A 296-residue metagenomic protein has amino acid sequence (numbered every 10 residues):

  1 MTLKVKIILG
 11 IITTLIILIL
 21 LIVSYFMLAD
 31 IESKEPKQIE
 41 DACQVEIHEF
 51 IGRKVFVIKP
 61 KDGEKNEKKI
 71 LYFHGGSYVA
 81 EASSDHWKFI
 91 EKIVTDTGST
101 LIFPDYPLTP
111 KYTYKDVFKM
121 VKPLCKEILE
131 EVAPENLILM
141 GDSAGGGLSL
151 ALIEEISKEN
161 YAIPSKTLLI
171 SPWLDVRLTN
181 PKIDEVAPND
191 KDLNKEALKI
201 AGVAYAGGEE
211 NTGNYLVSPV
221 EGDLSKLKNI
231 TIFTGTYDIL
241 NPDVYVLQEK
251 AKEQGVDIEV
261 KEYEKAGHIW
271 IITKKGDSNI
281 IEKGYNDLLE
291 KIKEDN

Functional and structural regions predicted by a protein language model:
M1-I17: N-terminal Sec-pathway targeting helices
T14-F26, E35-N296: Alpha/beta-hydrolase superfamily serine-hydrolase fold, recognizing
